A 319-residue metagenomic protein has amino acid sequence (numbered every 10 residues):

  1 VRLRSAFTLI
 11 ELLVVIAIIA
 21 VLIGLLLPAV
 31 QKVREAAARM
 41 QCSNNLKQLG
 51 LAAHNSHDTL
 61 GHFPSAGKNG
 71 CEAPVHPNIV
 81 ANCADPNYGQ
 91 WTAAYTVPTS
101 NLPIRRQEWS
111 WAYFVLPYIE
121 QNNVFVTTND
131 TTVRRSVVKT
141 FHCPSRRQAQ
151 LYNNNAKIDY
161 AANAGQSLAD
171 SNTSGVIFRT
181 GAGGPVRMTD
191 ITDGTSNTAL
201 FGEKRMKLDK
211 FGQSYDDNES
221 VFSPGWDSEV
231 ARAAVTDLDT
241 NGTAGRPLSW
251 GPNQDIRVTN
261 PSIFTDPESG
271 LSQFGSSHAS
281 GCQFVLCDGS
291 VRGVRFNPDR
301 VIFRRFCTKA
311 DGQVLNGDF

Functional and structural regions predicted by a protein language model:
V1-R2, E11, G175, F306: Polar low-complexity intrinsically disordered regions
L3-C42, Q48: N-terminal single-pass transmembrane signal-anchor helix
A38-F319: Surface-exposed loop/linker segments characteristic of extracytoplasmic
